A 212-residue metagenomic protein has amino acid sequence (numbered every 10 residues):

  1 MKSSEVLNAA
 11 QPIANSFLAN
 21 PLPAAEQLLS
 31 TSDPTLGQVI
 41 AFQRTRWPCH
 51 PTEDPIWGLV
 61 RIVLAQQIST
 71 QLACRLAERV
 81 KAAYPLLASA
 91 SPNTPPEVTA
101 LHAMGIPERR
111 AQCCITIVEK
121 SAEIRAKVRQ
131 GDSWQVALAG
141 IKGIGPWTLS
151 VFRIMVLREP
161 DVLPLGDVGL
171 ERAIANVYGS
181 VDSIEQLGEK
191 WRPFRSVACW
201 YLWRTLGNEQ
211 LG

Functional and structural regions predicted by a protein language model:
M1-P55, G179, I184-Q186, K190 (+1 more regions): Intrinsically disordered, low-complexity, charged terminal extensions of DNA damage-control enzymes
V6, I13-F17, T35-Q38, I68-K142 (+1 more regions): Alpha-helical ds-nucleic-acid-binding substructure associated with the helix-hairpin-helix region of base-excision DNA
P51-Q67: Alpha-helical scaffold segments that form or flank carboxylate-/histidine-based iron centers
P55-V60, L72-L76, R110-C113, T148 (+1 more regions): Residue-level detector of well-ordered alpha-helical segments, enriched for hydrophobic/aromatic packing positions
L59-L64, C114-V118, F152-R153, A198-L202: Short alpha-helical scaffolding segments that buttress acidic/His motifs in well-ordered protein cores
L64, G131-I174, V197: Catalytic DNA-binding helix-loop module of base-excision-repair DNA glycosylases/AP lyases
V98-A103, V177-S183: Substrate-binding clefts and substrate-entry loops adjacent to catalytic sites of polymer-processing enzymes acting on
E189-W203: Short glycine/proline-enriched turn or capping motifs at secondary-structure junctions
